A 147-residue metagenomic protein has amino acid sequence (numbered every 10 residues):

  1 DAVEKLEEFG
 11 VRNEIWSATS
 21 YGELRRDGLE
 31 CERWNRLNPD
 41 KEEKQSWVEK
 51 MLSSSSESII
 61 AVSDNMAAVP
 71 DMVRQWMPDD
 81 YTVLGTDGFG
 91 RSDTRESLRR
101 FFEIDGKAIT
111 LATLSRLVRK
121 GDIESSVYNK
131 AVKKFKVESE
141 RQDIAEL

Functional and structural regions predicted by a protein language model:
D1-L147: Thiamine diphosphate
